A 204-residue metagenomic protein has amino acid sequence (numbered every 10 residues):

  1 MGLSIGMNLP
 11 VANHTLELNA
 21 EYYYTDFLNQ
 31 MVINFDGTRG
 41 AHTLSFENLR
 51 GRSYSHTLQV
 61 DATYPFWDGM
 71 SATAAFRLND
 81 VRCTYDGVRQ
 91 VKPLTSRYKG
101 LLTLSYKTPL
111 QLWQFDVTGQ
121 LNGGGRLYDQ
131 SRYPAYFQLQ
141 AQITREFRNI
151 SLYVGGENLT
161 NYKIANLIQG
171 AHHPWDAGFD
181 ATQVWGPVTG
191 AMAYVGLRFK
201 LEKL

Functional and structural regions predicted by a protein language model:
M1-L3, R52-H56, L94-G100, A135-L139 (+2 more regions): Residues that define the transmembrane beta-barrel architecture of outer-membrane proteins
G6: Small/polar-residue-rich segments within soluble enzyme cores
V11, P65-W67, T95, T108 (+3 more regions): Surface-exposed coil/turn segments at beta-strand junctions on protein surfaces, enriched
T15-L28, F46-L127, R198-K203: Gram-negative outer-membrane beta-barrel transporters
L28, A72, P109, I143-L204: C-terminal beta-signal and adjacent terminal beta-strands/loops of Gram-negative outer-membrane beta-barrel proteins
Q30-T38, N79-V91, R126-Y133, A165-A171: Outer-membrane beta-barrel translocator domains and adjoining extracellular loop/strand segments of Gram-negative
V32-L49, H172-A181: Surface-exposed loop/turn segments flanking beta-strands in extracellular/periplasmic regions
